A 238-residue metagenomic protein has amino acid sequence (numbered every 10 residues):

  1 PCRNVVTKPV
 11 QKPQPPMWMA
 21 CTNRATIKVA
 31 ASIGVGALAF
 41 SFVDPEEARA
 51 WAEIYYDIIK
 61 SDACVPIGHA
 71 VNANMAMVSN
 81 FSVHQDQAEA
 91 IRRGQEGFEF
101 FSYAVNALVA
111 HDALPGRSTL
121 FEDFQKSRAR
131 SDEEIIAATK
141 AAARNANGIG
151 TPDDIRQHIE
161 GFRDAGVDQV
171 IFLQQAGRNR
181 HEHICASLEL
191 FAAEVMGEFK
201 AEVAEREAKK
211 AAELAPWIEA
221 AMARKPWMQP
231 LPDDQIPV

Functional and structural regions predicted by a protein language model:
P1-V6, E46-V167, M196, K200-V238: An alpha-helical appendage that flanks or caps ligand/catalytic pockets
P9-P16, A142: A local structural motif
M17-A20, V35-F40, A73-N80, V170-F172: Hydrophobic faces of well-ordered beta-strands that scaffold small-molecule active sites in alpha/beta enzyme cores
T22-E53: A conserved active-site cap/scaffold subdomain adjacent to cofactor or substrate pockets
T26-I27, A48, Q85-D86, N179-H181: Short catalytic/ligand-binding loop motif for oxyanion handling, primarily in non-cytosolic enzymes, centered on
F42-P45, F172-L188: Glycine-rich, proline-tolerant flexible connector loops at the mouths of alpha/beta enzymes
